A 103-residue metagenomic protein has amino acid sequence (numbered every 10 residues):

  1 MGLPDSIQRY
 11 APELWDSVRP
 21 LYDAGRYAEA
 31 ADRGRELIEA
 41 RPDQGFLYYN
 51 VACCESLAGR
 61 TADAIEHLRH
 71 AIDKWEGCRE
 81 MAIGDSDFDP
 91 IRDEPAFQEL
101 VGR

Functional and structural regions predicted by a protein language model:
M1-L14, E36: TPR-adjacent "capping" and linker segments in tetratricopeptide-repeat scaffold/adaptor proteins
Q8, P42, E76-G77: Short coil turns that delineate tetratricopeptide repeat
P12, F46, E80-M81: Start-of-helix register in tetratricopeptide repeats
N50, G84-D85: Canonical tetratricopeptide repeat
